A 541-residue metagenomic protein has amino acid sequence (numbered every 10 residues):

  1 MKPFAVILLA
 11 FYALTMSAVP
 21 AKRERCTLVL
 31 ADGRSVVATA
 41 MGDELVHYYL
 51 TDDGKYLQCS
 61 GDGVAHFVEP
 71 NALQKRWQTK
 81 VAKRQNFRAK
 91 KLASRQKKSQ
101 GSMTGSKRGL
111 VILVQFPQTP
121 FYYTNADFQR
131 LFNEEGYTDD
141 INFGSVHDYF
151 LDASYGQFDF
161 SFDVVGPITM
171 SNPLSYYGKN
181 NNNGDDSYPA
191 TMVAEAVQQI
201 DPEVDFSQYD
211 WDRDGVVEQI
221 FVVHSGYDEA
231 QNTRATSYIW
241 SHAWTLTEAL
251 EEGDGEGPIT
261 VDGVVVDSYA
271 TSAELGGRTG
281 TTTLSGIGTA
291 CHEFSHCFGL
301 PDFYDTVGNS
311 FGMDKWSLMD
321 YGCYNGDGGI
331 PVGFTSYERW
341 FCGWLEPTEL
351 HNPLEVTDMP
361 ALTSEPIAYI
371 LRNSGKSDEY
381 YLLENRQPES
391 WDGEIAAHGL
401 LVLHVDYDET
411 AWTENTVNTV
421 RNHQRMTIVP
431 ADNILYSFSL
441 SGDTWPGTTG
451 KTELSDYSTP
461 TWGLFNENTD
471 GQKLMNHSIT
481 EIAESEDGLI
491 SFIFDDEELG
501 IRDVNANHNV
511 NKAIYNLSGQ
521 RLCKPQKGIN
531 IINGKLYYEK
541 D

Functional and structural regions predicted by a protein language model:
L9-S17: Hydrophobic h-region of N-terminal signal peptides that target proteins for export in Gram-negative bacteria
S17, I529-D541: C-terminal tail/sorting-segment detector
S17-M103, S374: N-terminal prosegments of processed precursors
R88-G136, S175-S187, G226: Fold-level signature of zinc-dependent metallopeptidase catalytic domains
Q96-Q100, G144-D262: Active-site-proximal segments of metallohydrolase catalytic domains
Y149, Q219-I395, D406-D408: Extracellular hydrolytic enzyme modules, especially secreted metalloproteases of the metzincin/thermolysin-like class
L362-E497: Extracellular low-complexity, Gly/Ser/Thr-rich intrinsically disordered linkers and protease-sensitive activation/hinge
F494-S518: Residue-level detector of functionally pivotal "anchor" positions at catalytic/ligand-binding pockets or at interdomain
